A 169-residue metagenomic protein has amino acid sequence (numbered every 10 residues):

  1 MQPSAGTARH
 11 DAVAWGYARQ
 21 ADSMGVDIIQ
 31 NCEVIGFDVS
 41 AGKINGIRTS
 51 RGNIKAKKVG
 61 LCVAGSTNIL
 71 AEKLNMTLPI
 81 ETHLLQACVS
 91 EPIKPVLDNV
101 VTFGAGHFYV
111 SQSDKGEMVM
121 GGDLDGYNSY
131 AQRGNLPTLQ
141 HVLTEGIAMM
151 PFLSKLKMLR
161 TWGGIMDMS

Functional and structural regions predicted by a protein language model:
Q2-K58: Helical element adjacent to the flavin cofactor pocket in flavoenzyme catalytic cores
V13-A14, T67, L139-L143: A general structural signal for well-ordered alpha-helical segments in protein cores
Q20, M24, K73, T77 (+2 more regions): Change "in soluble alpha/beta enzymes" to "in soluble alpha/beta proteins
I35, N45, I54, N68-I69 (+3 more regions): Glycine-centered loop/turn positions within well-structured domains that cap or flank conserved ligand/cofactor-binding
T49-D98: Central helical "cap/lid" subdomain
P92-S169: Active-site lid/adjacent beta-loop-alpha segment flanking the redox-cofactor pocket in flavoenzymes
